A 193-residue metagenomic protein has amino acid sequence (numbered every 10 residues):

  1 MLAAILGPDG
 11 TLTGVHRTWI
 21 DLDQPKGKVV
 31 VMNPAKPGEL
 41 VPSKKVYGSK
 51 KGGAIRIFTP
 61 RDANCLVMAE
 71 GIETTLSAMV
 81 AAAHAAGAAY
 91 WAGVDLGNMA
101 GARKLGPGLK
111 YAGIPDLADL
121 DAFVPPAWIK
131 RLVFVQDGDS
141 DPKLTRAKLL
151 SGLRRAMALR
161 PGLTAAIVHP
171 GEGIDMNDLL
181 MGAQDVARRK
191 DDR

Functional and structural regions predicted by a protein language model:
M1-L66, T75-A83: Basic, glycine-enriched DNA-binding surface that flanks or lies within the catalytic cores of DNA
A63-N64, L76-R193: TOPRIM fold recognition
A69-G71: Helix N-cap/beta->alpha junction signal
